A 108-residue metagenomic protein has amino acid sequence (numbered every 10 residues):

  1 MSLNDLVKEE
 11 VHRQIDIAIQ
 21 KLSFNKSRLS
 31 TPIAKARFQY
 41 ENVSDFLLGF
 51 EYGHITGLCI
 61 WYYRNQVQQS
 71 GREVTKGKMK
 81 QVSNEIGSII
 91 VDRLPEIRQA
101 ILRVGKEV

Functional and structural regions predicted by a protein language model:
M1-K35: Short terminal alpha-helical segments
S2, L6-E9, R37-N42, G77 (+1 more regions): Short, well-ordered helical secondary-structure segments
N4, N25-L29, E41-G53: Alpha-helix N-cap/helix-initiation sites
I17-K21, F46, D92, E96: N-terminal acidic leader/helix
L22, K26, S30, C59-G71 (+2 more regions): Long, hydrophobic, amphipathic alpha-helical segments used as structural scaffolds
A34-R37, E107: Short linear capping/connector segments at secondary-structure termini
V43-G87: Amphipathic protein-protein interaction modules
E73-V108: Amphipathic alpha-helical binding modules
